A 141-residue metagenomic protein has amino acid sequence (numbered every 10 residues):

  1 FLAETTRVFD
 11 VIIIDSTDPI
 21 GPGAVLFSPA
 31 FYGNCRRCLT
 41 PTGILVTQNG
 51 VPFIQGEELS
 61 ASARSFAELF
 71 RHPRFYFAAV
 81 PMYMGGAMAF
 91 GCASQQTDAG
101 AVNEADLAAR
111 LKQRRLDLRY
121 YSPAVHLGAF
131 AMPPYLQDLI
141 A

Functional and structural regions predicted by a protein language model:
F1-T6, P22, R37: Short conserved loop adjoining the S-adenosyl-L-methionine
A3-S16: A short acidic, Gly/Pro-enriched loop at the edge of an enzyme's catalytic core that lines a small-molecule cofactor
P19-F27: Glycine/threonine-rich flexible loop motifs
F27-P41, A63, A67: A short glycine-rich, Lys/Arg-flanked "PGG" loop and its adjoining helix->strand segment in the class I
T42-N49: Conserved beta-strand signature within the Rossmann-like core of class I S-adenosyl-L-methionine
Q48, F70-P81: Conserved S-adenosyl-L-methionine
P52-F66: Rossmann-fold NAD(P)-binding glycine/threonine-rich loop
A89-A141: SAM/dcSAM-binding transferase cores
